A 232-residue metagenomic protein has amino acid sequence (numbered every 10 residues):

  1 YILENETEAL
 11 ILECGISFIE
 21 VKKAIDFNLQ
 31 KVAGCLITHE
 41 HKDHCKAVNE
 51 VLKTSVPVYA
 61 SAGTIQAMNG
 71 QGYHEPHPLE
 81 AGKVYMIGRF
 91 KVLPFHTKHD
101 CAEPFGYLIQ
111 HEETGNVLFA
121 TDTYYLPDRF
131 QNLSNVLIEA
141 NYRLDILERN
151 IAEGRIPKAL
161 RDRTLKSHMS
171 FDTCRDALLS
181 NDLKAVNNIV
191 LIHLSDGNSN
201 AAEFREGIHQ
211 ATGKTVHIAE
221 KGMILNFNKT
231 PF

Functional and structural regions predicted by a protein language model:
Y1-F27, F105-D122, S134-N135, L144: Conserved beta-strand hairpin/beta-sheet module of binuclear metal-dependent hydrolase folds, prominently
L3, H39, V92, H99 (+5 more regions): Divalent metal-coordination and catalytic microenvironments
C14-I16, E40, T97-D100, T121-T123 (+3 more regions): Active-site metal-binding loops of divalent metal-dependent hydrolases
S17-G63: Active-site metal-binding motif and surrounding structural segment of the metallo-beta-lactamase
E40-K46, I65-A67, C101-A102, L126-D128 (+2 more regions): Active-site environment of divalent metal-dependent phosphoester hydrolases
K46-S55, G70-Q71, S199-G207: Metal-dependent catalytic neighborhoods of phosphoester/phosphodiester hydrolases
S61-T114: Metallo-beta-lactamase
Q131-G222: Cap/insert and terminal regions of metallo-dependent hydrolase folds
